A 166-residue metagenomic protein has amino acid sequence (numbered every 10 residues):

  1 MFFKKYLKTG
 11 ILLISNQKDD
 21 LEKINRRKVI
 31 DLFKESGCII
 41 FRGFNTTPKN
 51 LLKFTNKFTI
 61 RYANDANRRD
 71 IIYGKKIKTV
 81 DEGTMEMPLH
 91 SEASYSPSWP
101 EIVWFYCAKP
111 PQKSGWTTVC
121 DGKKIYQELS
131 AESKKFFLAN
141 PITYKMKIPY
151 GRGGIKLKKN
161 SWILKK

Functional and structural regions predicted by a protein language model:
F2-K166: Non-heme Fe(II) oxygenase catalytic core, chiefly the N-lobe of the double-stranded beta-helix
